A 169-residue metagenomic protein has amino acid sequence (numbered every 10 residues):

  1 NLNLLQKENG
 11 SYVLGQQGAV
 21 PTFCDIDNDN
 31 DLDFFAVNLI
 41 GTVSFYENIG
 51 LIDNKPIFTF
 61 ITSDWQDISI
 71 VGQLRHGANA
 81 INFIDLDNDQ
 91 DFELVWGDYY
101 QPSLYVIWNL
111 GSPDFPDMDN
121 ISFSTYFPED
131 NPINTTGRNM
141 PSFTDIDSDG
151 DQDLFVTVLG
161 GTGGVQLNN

Functional and structural regions predicted by a protein language model:
N1-Q16, E47-H76, L110-T136: Blade-edge motifs of beta-propeller repeat domains
L2-L4, Y12-G15, A19, A36 (+3 more regions): Alpha-helical solenoid scaffolds in eukaryotic macromolecular assemblies
Q17-I26, G77-L86, N139-I146, T157: Beta-propeller blade termini
N28-V37, N88-D98, S148-V158: Acidic/hydrophobic-patterned starts of short beta strands in beta-sheet-rich repeat architectures
G41-T42, Y100-P102, L159-G164: Short glycine/acidic-enriched loop and turn motifs that connect beta-strands
N168-N169: Beta-propeller blade signature
